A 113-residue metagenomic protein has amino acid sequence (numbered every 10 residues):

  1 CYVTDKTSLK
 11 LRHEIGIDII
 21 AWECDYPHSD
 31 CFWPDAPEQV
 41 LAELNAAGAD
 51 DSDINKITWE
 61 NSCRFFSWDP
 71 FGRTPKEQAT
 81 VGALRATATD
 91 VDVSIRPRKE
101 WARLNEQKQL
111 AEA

Functional and structural regions predicted by a protein language model:
C1-I19, H28-A113: Mid-to-C-terminal alpha-helical segments outside catalytic/metal-binding sites
D25: Active-site glycine-centered loops adjacent to acidic/histidine catalytic or metal-binding residues that shape
